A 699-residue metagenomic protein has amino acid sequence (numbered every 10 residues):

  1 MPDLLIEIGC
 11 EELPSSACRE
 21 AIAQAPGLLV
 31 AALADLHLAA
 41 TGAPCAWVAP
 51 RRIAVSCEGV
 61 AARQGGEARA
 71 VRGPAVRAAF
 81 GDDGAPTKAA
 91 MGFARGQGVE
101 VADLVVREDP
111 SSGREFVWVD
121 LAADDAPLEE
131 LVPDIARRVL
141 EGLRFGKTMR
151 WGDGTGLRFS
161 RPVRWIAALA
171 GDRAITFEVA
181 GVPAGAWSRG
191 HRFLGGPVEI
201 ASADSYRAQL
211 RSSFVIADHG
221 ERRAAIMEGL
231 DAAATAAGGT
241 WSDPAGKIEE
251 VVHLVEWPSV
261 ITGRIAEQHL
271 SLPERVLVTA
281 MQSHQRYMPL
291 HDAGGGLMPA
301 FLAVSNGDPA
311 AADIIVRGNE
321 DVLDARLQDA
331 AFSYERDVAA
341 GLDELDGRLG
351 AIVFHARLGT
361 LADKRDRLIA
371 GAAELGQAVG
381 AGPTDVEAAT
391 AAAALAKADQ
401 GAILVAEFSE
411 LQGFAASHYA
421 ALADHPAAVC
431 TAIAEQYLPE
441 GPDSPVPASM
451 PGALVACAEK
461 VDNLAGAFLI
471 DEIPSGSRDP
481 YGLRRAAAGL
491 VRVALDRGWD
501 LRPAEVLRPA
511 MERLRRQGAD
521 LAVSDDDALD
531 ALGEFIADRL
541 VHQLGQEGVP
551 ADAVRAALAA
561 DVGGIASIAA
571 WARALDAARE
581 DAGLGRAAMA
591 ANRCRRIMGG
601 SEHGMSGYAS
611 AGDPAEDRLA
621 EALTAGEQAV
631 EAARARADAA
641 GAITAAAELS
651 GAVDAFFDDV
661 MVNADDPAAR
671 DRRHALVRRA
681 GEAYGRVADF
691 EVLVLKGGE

Functional and structural regions predicted by a protein language model:
M1-E699: Amphipathic alpha-helical "coupling" segments that flank catalytic cores
